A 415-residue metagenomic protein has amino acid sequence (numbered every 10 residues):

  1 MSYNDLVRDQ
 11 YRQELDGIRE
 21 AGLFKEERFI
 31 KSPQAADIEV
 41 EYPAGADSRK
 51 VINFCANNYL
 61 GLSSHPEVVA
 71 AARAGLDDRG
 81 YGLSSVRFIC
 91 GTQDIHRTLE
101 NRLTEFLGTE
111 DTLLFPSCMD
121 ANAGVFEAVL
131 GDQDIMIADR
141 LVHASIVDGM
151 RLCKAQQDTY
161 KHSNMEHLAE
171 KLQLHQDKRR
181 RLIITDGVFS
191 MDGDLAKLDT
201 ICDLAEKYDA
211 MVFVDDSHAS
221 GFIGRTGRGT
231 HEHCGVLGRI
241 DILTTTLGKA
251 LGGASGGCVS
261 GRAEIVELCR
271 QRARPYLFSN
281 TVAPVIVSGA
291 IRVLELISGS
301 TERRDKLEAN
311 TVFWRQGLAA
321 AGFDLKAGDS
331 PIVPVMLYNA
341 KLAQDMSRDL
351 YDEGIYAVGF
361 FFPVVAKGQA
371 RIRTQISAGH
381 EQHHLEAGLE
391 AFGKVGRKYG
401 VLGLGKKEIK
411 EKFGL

Functional and structural regions predicted by a protein language model:
R8, R12-R79, A210: N-terminal "arm"/small-domain region of PLP-dependent enzymes with the aminotransferase-like
N58, D158, H162-V214: Active-site phosphate-binding strand-loop segment of PLP-dependent enzymes
P66, A70-A74, D78, N101 (+3 more regions): PLP-dependent enzyme catalytic core of the Aspartate aminotransferase-like
V69-S117: Conserved N-terminal alpha-helix of the aminotransferase class I/II PLP-enzyme fold
G108, D132, L152-K154, Y208 (+1 more regions): Short, structured coil segments at secondary-structure junctions
V125-A144: Conserved PLP-anchoring active-site segment centered on the Schiff-base-forming lysine
Y208-M211, H218, I223-D329, L342 (+1 more regions): Active-site C-terminal subdomain of aminotransferase-like
D305-W314, A319-G354, V364, G368-I372 (+2 more regions): Conserved PLP-binding catalytic core of the aspartate aminotransferase-like
